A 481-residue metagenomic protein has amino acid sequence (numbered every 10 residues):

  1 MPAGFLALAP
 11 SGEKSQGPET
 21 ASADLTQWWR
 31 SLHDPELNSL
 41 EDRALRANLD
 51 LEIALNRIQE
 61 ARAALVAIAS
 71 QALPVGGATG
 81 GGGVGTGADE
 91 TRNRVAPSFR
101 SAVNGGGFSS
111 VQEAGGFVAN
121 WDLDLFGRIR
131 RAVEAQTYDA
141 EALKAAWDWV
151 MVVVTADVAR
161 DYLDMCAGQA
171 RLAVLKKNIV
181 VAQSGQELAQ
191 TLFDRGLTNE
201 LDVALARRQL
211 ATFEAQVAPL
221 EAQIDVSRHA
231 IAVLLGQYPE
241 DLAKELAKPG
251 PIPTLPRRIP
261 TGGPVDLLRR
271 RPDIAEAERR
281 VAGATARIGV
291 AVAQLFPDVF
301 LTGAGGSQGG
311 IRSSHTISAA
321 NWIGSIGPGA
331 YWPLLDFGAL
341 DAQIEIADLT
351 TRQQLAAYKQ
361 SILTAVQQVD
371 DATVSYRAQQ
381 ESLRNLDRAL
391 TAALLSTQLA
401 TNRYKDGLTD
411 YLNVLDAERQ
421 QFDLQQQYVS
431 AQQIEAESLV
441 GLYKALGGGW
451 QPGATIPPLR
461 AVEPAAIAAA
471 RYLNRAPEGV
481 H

Functional and structural regions predicted by a protein language model:
M1-R46, V95-S98, E113, T137 (+4 more regions): Terminal intrinsically disordered/low-complexity segments used for targeting and assembly
T20-Q27, A102-G106, A170-L175, H315-T316 (+1 more regions): A ubiquitous short alpha-helical element
Q27, P35-R43, A47, E52-L55 (+6 more regions): Small/polar-residue-enriched beta-strand and adjacent coil segments characteristic of outer-membrane beta-barrel
A47-N48, R195, D406: Charged, alpha-helical scaffolding/interaction elements associated with membrane systems
D50, V75-G77, E200-D202, A230 (+3 more regions): Residues at or immediately flanking beta-strands
I53-I68, V150, V154-S184, L188-T191 (+7 more regions): Amphipathic alpha-helical coiled-coil segments
V66-A69, T86-E90, A215-A218, E240-D241: Secretory-pathway/luminal and periplasmic proteins that interact with or process carbohydrate-rich
T191-G289, A293-F296: Acidic, glycine-rich loop-and-beta core segments that form the ion-binding/anion-interacting portion of active sites
